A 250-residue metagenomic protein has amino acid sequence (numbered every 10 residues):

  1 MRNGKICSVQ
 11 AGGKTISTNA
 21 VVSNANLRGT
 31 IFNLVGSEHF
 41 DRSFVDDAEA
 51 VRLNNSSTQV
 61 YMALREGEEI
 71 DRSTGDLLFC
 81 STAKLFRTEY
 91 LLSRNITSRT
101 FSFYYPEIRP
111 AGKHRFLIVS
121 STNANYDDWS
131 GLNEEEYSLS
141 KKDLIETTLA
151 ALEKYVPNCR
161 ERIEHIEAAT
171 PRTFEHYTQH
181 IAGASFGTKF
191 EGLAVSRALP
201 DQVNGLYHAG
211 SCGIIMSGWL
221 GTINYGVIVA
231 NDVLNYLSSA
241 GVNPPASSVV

Functional and structural regions predicted by a protein language model:
M1-A11, A168-Q179, V249-V250: Beta-rich nucleic-acid/ligand-interaction surfaces
M1-G112: Mid-domain catalytic core of redox enzymes that form a hydrophobic substrate pocket/lid adjacent to a catalytic redox
V22, M62, S120, L152 (+3 more regions): Hydrophobic, well-ordered secondary-structure elements that form the walls of internal hydrophobic environments
S57, D128-E136, H208-I214: Glycine- and acidic
R65-R172: C-terminal segments that line or cap access tunnels to active or ligand-binding sites in enzymes and enzyme-associated
P157-M216: A glycine-rich dinucleotide-binding beta-alpha-beta segment and adjacent secondary-structure elements that constitute
S211-L237: A conserved FAD-binding loop/helix module that cradles the flavin
L234-V250: Active-site-proximal substrate-binding core of FAD-dependent oxidoreductases
